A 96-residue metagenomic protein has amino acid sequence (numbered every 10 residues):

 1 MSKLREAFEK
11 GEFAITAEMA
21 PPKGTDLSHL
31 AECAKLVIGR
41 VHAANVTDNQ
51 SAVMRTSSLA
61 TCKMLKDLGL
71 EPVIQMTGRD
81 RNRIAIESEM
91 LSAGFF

Functional and structural regions predicted by a protein language model:
M1, A31-K35, S58-C62, E87-L91: Generic structural signal for well-ordered alpha-helices, preferentially at hydrophobic/aromatic core positions
M1-A20, G24-L27, E32: N-terminal amphipathic alpha-helix/helix-capping segment at the start of soluble metabolic enzymes
I15-M19, A44-V46, P72-M76: Hydrophobic faces of well-ordered beta-strands that scaffold small-molecule active sites in alpha/beta enzyme cores
M19-K23, D48-A52, G78-R81: Active-site-proximal loop/turn and secondary-structure-junction residues that shape catalytic pockets, frequently
E32-T47: Catalytic domains of carbohydrate-active enzymes, especially glycoside hydrolases
A52-Q75: Alpha-helix-loop-beta-strand connector modules within alpha/beta enzyme cores
G78-F95: Glycine-rich anion/phosphate-binding loops
